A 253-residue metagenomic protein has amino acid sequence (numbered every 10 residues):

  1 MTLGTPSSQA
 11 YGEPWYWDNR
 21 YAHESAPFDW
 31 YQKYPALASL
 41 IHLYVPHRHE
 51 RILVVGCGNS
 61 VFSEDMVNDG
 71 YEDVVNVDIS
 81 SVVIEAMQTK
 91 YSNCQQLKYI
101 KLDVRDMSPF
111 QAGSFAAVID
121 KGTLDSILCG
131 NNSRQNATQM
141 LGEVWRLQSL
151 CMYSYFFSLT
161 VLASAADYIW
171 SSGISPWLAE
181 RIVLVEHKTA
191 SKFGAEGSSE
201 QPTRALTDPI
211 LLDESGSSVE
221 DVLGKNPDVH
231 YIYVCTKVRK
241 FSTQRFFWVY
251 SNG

Functional and structural regions predicted by a protein language model:
D29-E50, V61, D65: Conserved alpha-helix/loop element of class I SAM-dependent methyltransferases that forms part of the SAM/SAH-binding
R51-M107: Class I SAM-dependent methyltransferase SAM/SAH-binding core
R105-I119: A short acidic, Gly/Pro-enriched loop at the edge of an enzyme's catalytic core that lines a small-molecule cofactor
A116-Q135: A short SAM/SAH-binding and catalytic strip from SAM-dependent methyltransferases
R134-S149: A short glycine-rich, Lys/Arg-flanked "PGG" loop and its adjoining helix->strand segment in the class I
G142, V161-L211: Conserved Class I S-adenosyl-L-methionine
S149-L159: Conserved beta-strand signature within the Rossmann-like core of class I S-adenosyl-L-methionine
G173, G194-G253: Core SAM-dependent methyltransferase catalytic element
